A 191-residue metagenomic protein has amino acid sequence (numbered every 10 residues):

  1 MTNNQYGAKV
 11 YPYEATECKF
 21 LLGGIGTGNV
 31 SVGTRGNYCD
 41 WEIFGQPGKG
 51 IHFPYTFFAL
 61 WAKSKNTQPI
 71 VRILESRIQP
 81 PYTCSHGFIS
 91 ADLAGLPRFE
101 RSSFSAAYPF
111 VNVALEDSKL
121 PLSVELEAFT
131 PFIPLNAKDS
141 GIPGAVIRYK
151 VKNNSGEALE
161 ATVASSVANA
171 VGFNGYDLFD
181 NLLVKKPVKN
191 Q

Functional and structural regions predicted by a protein language model:
M1-I78: Beta-strand-rich N-terminal accessory domains
Y6-K9, A15-C18, F99-S102, L135-K138 (+1 more regions): Generic recognition of flexible, low-complexity loop/linker segments
Y11, G23, F53, F104-A106 (+2 more regions): Active-site-proximal structural scaffolding
A15-E17, G26-T27, Y38, F57 (+4 more regions): Extracellular structured ligand-interaction cores
I25, V32-R35, I43-Q46, K63 (+5 more regions): An acidic- and aromatic-residue-enriched active-site/binding cleft used to recognize and process polar
V30-T34, D40-F44, I70-E75, S85 (+3 more regions): Short, solvent-exposed loop/turn and secondary-structure capping segments
Q79-G144: Extended, loop-rich substrate-binding clefts of extracytoplasmic carbohydrate-active enzymes
L126, P131-Q191: Polysaccharide-binding surfaces and accessory modules of carbohydrate-active proteins
